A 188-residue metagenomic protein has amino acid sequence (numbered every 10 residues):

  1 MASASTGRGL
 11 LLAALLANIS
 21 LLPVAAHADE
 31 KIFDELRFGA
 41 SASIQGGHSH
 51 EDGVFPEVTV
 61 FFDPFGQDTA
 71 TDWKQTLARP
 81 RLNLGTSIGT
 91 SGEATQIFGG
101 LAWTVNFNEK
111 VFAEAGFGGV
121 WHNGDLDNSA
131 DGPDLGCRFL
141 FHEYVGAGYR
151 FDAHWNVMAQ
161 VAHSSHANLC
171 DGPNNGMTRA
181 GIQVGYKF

Functional and structural regions predicted by a protein language model:
M1-K31: Cleavable N-terminal export/targeting peptides
I32, A78, E93, F107-E109 (+2 more regions): Short coil turns and loop connectors of transmembrane beta-barrels in diderm outer membranes and organellar homologs
L36, F65-A70, E109-A113, A153-A159: Repeated loop/turn-to-beta-strand initiation elements of outer-membrane beta-barrel proteins
L36-I44, L77-T90, V161-S165: Transmembrane beta-strand segments that form the barrel wall of outer-membrane beta-barrel proteins
I44-D52, T86-I97, F107-E109, L169-N175: Solvent-exposed loop/turn segments connecting transmembrane beta-strands in outer-membrane beta-barrel proteins
V54-V60, G176-F188: Outer-membrane beta-barrel "beta-signal"
F62-G66, T76, V105-E109, F151-A153 (+1 more regions): Outer-membrane beta-barrel strand-turn architecture
E114-Y144, G148, W155-M158: Outer-membrane beta-barrel translocator/channel fold
